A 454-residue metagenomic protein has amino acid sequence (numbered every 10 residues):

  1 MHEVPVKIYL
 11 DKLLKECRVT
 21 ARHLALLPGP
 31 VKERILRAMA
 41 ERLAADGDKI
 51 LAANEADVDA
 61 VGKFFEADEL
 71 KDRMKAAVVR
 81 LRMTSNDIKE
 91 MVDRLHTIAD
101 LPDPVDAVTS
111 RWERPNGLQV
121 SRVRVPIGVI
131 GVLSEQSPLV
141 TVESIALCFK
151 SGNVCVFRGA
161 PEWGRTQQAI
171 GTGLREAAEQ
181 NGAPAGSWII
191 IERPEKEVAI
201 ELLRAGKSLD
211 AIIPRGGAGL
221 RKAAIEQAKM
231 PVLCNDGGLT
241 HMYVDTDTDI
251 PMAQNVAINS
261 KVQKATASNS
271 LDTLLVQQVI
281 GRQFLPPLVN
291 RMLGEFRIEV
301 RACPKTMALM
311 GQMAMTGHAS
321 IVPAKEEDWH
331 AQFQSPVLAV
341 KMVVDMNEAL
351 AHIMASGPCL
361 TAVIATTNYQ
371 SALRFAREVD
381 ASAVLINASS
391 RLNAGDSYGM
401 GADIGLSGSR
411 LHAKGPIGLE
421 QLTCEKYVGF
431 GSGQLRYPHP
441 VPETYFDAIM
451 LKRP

Functional and structural regions predicted by a protein language model:
M1-V120, L147: N-terminal Rossmann-like NAD(P)+-binding subdomain of aldehyde/semialdehyde dehydrogenases
P5-I8, Q136-C155, A169, G173-N181 (+2 more regions): ALDH superfamily catalytic-core signature
D93, T97-A177, N181, A228-V232: Conserved small-residue-rich beta-alpha loop and adjacent elements that most often cradle the phosphate/pyrophosphate
A107-S110, F157, I189-E192, I213-G216 (+4 more regions): General beta-strand structural signal in soluble alpha/beta enzymes
S110-L118, A183-V198: Glycine-rich oxoanion-binding loops at beta->alpha junctions
R111-W112, V120-P126, F149, Q180-P184 (+12 more regions): Solvent-exposed alpha-helices and their adjacent loops that cap or buttress functional pockets in soluble metabolic
I127, P323-P454: Conserved C-terminal structural/oligomerization subdomain of aldehyde/semialdehyde dehydrogenase
